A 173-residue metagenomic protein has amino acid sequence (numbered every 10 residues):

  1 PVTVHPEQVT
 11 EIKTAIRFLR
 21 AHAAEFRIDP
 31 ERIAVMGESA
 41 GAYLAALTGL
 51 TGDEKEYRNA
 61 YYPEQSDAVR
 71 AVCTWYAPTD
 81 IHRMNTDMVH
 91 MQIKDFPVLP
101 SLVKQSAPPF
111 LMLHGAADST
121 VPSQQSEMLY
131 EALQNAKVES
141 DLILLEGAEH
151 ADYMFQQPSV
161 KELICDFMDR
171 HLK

Functional and structural regions predicted by a protein language model:
P1-P30, M154-S159: Catalytic nucleophile-loop/oxyanion-hole region of alpha/beta-hydrolase and closely related hydrolase-like folds
T14-M88: Primarily recognizes the serine-hydrolase "nucleophile elbow" in alpha/beta-hydrolase and SGNH/GDSL folds
P30-R32, D67-A71, S106-P109, A136-D141: Loop/turn elements at helix/coil->beta-strand transitions in domains of secreted/extracellular proteins
S39, P78, A116, E146-A148: Residue-level signal for short, function-critical loop segments
E56-Y61, D87-L102, A107-P108: Active-site nucleophile elbow and catalytic-triad environment of alpha/beta-hydrolase enzymes
D80-I81, A117-V121: Acidic catalytic loop of the alpha/beta-hydrolase fold
S106, L111-H114, D118: Short beta-strand/loop motif that positions the catalytic acidic residue of the alpha/beta-hydrolase fold
S123-K173: C-terminal catalytic histidine-bearing segment of alpha/beta-hydrolase fold enzymes
